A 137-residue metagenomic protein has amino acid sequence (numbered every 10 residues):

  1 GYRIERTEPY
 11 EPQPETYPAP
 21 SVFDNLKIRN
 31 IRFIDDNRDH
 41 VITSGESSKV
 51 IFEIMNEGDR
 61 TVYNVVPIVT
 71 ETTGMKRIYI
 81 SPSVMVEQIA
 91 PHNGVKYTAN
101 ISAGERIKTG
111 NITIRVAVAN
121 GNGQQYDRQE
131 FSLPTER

Functional and structural regions predicted by a protein language model:
G1-T43, G74, I78, P134-R137: Low-complexity, acidic Ser/Thr/Pro/Gly-rich terminal tails and inter-domain linkers that flank the onset of structured
R6-P14, P20, I78-P82, S102-R137: Terminal connector regions
N37, M55-T61, E105, N122: Short, acidic/polar linear motifs in exposed loop/turn regions
S44-I51, V95-K96, G110-T113: Short, solvent-exposed loop/turn segments enriched in Ser/Thr/Gly
I51-E57, N100: Short edge beta-strand/loop segments characteristic of extracellular beta-sandwich folds
M55-K76: Short acidic, flexible loop segments centered on an aromatic residue
M85-V95: Short proline/glycine- and polar residue-rich coil/turn motifs
N93-G104: Short histidine
